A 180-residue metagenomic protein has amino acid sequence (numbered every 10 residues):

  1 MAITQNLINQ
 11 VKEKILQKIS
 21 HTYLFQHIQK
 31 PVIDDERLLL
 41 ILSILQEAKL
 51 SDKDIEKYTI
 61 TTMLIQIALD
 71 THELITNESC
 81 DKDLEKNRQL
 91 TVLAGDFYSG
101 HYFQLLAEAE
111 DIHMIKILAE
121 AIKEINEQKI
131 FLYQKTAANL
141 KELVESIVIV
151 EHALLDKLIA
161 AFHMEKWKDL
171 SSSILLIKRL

Functional and structural regions predicted by a protein language model:
M1-K12: N-terminal amphipathic/basic leader segments beginning at the initiator methionine
E13-L180: Mg2+-dependent prenyl diphosphate-binding active-site environment of isoprenoid biosynthetic enzymes
